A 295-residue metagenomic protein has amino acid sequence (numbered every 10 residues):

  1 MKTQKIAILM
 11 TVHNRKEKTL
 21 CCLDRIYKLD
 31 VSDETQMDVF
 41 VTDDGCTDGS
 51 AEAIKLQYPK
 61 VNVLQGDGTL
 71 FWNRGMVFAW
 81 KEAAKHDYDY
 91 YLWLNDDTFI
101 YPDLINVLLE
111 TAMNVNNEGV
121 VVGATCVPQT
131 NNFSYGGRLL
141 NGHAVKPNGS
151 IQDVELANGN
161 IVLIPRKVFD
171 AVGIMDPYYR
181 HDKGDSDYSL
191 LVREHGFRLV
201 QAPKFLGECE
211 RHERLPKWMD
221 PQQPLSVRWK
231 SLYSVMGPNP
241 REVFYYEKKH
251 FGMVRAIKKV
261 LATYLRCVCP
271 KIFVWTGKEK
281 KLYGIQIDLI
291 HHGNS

Functional and structural regions predicted by a protein language model:
R15-L29: Short, well-formed alpha-helical segments that are part of the catalytic scaffolds of diverse glycosyltransferases
T42-E52: A conserved acidic beta->alpha catalytic loop
G66-H86: Glycine-rich, basic loop-to-helix element that forms the pyrophosphate-binding segment of sugar-nucleotide handling
Y88-F99: Short beta-strand-to-loop acidic/aromatic patch adjacent to the donor-nucleotide binding site
F99-Y135: Conserved donor NDP-sugar-binding/catalytic core segment of glycosyltransferases
A144-I164, K230-S231: A recurrent flexible, glycine/aromatic-enriched loop bordering the glycosyltransferase active site that acts as
V162, V168-G173, Y178-F205: A short, conserved alpha-helix in the catalytic core of glycosyltransferases
R214-L215, D220-S295: Non-catalytic, C-terminal membrane-associated alpha-helical segments of glycosyltransferases
